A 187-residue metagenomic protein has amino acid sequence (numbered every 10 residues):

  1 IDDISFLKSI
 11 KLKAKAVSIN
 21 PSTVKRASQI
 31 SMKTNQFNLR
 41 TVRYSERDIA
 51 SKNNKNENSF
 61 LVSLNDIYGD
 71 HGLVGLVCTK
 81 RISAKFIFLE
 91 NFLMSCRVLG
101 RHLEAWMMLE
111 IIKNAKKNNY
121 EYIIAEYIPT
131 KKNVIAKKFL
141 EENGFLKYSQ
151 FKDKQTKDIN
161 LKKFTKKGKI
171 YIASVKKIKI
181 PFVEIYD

Functional and structural regions predicted by a protein language model:
I1-L12, K113-D187: Terminal substrate-recognition subdomain of acyl/acetyltransferases
K13-K15, I19: Helix-loop elements that line ligand-binding/catalytic pockets
I19-R97: A conserved beta-strand-loop-helix scaffold within acyl/acetyltransferase catalytic domains
P21, A105-L109, V134: Conserved structured core elements
F88, H102, N119-E121: Short loop/turn motifs at secondary-structure junctions
L99-K113: Conserved acetyl-CoA-binding loop-helix of GNAT-fold acetyltransferases
